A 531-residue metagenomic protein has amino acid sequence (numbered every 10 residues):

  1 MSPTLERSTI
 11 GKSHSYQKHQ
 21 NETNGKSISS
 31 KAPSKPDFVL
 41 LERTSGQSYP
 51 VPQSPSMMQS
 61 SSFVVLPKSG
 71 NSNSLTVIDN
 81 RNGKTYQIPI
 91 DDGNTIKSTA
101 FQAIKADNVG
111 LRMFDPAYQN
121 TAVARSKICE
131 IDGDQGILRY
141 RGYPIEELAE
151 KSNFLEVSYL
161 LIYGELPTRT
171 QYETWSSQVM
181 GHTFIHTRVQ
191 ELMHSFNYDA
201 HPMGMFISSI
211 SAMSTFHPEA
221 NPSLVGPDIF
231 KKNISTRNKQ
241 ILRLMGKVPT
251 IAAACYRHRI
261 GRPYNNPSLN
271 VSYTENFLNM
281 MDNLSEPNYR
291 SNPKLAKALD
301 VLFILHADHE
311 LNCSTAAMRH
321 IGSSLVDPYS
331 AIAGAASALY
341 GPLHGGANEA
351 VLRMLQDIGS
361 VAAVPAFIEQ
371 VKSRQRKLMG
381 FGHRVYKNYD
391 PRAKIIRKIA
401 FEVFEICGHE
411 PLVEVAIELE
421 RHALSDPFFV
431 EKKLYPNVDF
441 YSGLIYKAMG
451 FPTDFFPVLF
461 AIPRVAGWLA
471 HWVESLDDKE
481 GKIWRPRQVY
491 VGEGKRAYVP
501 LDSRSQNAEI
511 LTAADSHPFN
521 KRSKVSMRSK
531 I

Functional and structural regions predicted by a protein language model:
S2-S69, I531: N-terminal mitochondrial targeting presequence
P3, L41, S54-I531: Hydrophobic alpha-helical bundle cores within soluble ligand-binding/oligomerization subdomains
